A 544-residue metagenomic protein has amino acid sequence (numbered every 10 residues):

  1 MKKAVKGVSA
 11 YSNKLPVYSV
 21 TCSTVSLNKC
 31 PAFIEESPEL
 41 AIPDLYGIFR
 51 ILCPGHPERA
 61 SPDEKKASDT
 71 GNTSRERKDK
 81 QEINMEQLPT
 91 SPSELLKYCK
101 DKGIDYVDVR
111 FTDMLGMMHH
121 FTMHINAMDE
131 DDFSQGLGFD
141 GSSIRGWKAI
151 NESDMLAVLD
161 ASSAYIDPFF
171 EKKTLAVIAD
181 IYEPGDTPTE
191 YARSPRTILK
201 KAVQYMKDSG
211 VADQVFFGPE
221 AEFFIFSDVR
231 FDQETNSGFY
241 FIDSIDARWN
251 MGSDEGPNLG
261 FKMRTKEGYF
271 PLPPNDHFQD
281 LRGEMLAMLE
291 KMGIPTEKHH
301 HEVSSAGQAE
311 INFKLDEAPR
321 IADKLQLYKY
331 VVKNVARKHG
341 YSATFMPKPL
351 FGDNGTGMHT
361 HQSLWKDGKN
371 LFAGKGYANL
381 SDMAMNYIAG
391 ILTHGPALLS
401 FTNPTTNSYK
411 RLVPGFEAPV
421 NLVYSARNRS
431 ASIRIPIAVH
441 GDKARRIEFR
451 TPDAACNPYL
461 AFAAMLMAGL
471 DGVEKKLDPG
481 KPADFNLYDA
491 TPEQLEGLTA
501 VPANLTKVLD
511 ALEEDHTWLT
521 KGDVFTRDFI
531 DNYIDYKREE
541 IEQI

Functional and structural regions predicted by a protein language model:
A4-A10, P16, V25, P31-A32 (+3 more regions): Positively charged N-terminal leader segments that act as targeting/secretion signals
S12-L15, D63, H124, L477: Ubiquitous "structural anchor" signal
L15-S19, T24-L27, A41, F121 (+2 more regions): Residues in and immediately flanking transmembrane alpha helices
Y18, N28, E35, I42 (+3 more regions): Short, positively charged and aromatic/hydrophobic N-terminal segments
S37, C53-P54, G103, G210: Short, flexible coil/linker elements and helix-boundary hinge sites characteristic of intrinsically disordered
E76-I544: Glycine-rich, acidic/polar active-site loops that bind/position phosphate-bearing ligands
